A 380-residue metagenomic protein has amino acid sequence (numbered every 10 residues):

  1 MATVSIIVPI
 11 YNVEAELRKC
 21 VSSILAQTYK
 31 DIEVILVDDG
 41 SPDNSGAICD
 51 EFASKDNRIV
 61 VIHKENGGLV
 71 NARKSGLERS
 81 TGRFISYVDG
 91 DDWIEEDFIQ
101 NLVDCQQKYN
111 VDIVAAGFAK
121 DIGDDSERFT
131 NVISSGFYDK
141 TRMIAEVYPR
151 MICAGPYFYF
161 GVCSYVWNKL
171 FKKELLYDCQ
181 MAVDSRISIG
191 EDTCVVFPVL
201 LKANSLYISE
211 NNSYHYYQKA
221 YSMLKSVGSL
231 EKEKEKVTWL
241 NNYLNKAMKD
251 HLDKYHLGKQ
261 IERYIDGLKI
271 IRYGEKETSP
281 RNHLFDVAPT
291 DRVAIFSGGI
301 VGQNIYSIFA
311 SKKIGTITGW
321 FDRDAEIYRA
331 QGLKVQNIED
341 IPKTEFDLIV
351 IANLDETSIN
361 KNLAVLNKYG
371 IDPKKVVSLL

Functional and structural regions predicted by a protein language model:
M1-A26: N-proximal low-complexity "stem/linker" segments adjacent to membrane-targeting elements
A2-S5, L25-L36, N44, D56-V60 (+1 more regions): Short loop->beta transition adjacent to catalytic acidic/histidine clusters or analogous donor-positioning motifs
R18, D43-E51, H63, W93 (+1 more regions): Acidic helix N-cap motif at the loop->helix transition within catalytic regions of sugar-transfer enzymes
S23, D38-I48, D89: A conserved acidic beta->alpha catalytic loop
K64-S80, Y87: Glycine-rich, basic loop-to-helix element that forms the pyrophosphate-binding segment of sugar-nucleotide handling
W93-P198, K202-S209, Y214-E231: Donor-binding/catalytic cores of nucleotide-activated saccharide and glycerol-phosphate transferases/polymerases
C194, L201, I208, S213-R292 (+2 more regions): C-terminal subregions of glycosyltransferases and related glycan-biosynthesis enzymes
L268-L380: Hydrophobic, well-ordered beta-alpha structural blocks that scaffold small-molecule cofactor pockets
